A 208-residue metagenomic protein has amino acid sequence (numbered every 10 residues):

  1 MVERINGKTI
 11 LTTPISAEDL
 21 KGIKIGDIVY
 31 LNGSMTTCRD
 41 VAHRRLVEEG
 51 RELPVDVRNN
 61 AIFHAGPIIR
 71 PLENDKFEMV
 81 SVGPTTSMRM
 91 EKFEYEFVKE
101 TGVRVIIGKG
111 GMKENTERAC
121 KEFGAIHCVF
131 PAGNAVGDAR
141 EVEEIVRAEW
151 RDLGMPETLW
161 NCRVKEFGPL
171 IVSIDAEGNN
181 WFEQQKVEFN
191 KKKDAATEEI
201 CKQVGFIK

Functional and structural regions predicted by a protein language model:
I5-I15: Short, structured beta-strand/loop micro-motifs enriched in basic residues and often containing a Trp
S16, T36, I68-R70, E177-N179: Short, glycine-/Ser/Thr-/acidic-enriched flexible segments
I23-K24: Short, well-ordered loop/turn sites that connect or cap secondary structure elements
T37-P169: Feature captures the catalytic cores and cofactor-binding loops of soluble hydro-lyases/lyases that act on carboxylate
R140-K208: C-terminal binding/interaction regions
